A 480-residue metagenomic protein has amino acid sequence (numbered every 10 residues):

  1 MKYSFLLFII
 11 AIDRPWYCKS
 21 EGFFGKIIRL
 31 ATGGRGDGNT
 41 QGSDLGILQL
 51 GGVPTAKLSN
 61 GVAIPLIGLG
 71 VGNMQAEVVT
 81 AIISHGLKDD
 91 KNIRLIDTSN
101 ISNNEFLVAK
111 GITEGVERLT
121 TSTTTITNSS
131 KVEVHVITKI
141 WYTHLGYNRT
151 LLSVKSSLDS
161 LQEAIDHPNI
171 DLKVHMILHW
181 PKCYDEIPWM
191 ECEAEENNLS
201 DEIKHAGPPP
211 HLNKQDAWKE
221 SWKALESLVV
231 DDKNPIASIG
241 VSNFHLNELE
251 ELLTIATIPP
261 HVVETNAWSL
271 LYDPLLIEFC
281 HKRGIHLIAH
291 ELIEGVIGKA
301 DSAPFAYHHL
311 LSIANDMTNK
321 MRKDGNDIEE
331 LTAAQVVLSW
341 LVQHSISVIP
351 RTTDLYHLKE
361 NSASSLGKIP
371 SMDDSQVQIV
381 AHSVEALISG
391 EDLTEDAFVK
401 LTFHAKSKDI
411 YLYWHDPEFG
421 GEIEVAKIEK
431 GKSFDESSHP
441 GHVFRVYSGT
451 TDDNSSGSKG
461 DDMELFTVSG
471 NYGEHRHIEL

Functional and structural regions predicted by a protein language model:
K2-P15: Cleavable N-terminal signal peptides of Sec/SRP-targeted secreted and luminal proteins
W16-V134, E294-V296: N-terminal binding-site loop/beta-alpha segment at the start of enzyme catalytic domains that lines or forms
M74-K88, Y147-Q162, H245-E250: Short, acidic/polar
Y142, K155, V174, W180-L387: Beta/alpha (TIM)-barrel catalytic core signal, keyed to glycine-rich beta->alpha loops juxtaposed to Asp/Glu that bind
T150-I177, L228: CE4/NodB-like, metal-dependent polysaccharide N-deacetylase domain that modifies extracellular/periplasmic N-acetylated
V399-S407: Asparagine-centered strand-capping/turn motif at beta-strand->loop junctions
G431, P440-D452: A short, solvent-exposed beta-strand micro-motif common in secreted/extracellular proteins
G449-E479: Structured interaction patches on ligand/partner-binding surfaces of diverse proteins
